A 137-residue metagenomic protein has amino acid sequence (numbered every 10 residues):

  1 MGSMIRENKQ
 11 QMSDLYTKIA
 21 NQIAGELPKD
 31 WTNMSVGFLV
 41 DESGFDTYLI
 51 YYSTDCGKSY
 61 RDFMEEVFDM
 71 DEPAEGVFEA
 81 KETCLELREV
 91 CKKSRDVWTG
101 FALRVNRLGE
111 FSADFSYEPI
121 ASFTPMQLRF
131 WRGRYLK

Functional and structural regions predicted by a protein language model:
G2-S3, A102-K137: Acidic, proline/glycine-rich low-complexity IDRs
M4-I5, K9-R61: N-terminal domain-start interaction segment
E7, Q11, E72-E75, C91: Conserved aromatic-histidine-acidic binding/catalytic patches
T17-G25, A80-K92: Short, non-transmembrane amphipathic alpha-helical segments
K29-E42, V90-N106: Short glycine-rich, low-complexity/disordered patches
Y51, R61-E66, D114-Y117: Short amphipathic beta-strand/extended segments with alternating polar/hydrophobic composition
C56-F63, M70-A74, A121-Q127: Short, surface-exposed linear segments at secondary-structure transitions and domain or protein termini
V67-L87: Short, hydrophobic/π-rich interface segment
